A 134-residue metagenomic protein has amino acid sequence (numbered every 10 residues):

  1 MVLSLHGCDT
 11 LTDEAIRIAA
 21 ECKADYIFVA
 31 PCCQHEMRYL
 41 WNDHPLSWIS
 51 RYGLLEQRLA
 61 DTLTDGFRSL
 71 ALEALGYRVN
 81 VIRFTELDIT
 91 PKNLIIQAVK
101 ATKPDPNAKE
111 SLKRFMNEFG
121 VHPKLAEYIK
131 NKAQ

Functional and structural regions predicted by a protein language model:
M1-Q134: Class I S-adenosyl-L-methionine
